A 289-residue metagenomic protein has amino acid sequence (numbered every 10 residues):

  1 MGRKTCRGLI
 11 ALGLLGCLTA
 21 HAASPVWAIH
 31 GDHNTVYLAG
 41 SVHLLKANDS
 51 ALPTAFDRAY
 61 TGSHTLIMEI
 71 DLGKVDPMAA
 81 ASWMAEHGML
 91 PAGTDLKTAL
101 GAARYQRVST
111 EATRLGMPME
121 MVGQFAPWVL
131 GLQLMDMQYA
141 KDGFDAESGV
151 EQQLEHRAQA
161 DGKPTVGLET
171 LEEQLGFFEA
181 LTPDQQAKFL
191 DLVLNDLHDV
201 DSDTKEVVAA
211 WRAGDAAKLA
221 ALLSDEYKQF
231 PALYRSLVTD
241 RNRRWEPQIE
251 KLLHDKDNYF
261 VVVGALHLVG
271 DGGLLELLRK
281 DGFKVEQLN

Functional and structural regions predicted by a protein language model:
M1-R7: Positively charged n-region of N-terminal signal peptides that target proteins for export
R7-T19: Bacterial N-terminal signal peptides
I10-L12, D32, D255: Residue-level detector of alpha-helix boundary/anchor positions
A23-L233, L237: Structured, acidic catalytic/metal-binding patches in enzyme active sites
A232-N289: A cross-kingdom marker for long, charged
